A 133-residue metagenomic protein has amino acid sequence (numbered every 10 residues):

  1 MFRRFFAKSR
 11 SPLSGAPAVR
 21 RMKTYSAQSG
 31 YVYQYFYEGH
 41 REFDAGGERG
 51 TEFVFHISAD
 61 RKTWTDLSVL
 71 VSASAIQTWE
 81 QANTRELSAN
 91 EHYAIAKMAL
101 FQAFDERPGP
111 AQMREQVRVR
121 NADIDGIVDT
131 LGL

Functional and structural regions predicted by a protein language model:
M1-L133: Extended, alpha-helix-rich binding/interface surfaces that flank or overlap catalytic cores and mediate recognition
